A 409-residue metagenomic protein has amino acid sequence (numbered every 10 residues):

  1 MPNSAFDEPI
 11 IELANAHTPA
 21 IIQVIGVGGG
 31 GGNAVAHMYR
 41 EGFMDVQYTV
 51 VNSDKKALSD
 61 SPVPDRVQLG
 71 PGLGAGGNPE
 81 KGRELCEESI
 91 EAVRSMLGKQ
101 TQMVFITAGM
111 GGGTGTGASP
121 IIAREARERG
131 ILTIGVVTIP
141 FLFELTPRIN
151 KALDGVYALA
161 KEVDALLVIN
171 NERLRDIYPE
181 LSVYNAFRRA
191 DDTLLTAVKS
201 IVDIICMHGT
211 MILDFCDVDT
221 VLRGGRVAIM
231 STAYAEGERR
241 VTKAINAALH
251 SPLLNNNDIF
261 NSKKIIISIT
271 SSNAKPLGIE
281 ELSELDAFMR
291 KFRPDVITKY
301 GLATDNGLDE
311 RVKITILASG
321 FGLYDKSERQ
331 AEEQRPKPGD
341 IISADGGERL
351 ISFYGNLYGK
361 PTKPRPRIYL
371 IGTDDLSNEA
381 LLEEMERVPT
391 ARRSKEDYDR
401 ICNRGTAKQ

Functional and structural regions predicted by a protein language model:
M1-Q409: Tubulin/FtsZ superfamily GTPase core signature
